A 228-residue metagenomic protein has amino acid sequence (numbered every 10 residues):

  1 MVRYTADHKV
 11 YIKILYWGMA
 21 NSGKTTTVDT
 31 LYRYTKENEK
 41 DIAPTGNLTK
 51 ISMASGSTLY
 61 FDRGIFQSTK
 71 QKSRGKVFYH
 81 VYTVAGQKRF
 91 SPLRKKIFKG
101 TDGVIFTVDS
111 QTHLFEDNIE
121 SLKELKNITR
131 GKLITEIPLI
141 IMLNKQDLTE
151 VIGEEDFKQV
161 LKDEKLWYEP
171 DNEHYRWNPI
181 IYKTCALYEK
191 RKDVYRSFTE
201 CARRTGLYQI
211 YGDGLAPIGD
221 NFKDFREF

Functional and structural regions predicted by a protein language model:
M1-I51: Conserved G1/Walker A P-loop phosphate-binding module
N21, Q87-K88, Q111-H113, K145-T149 (+1 more regions): Conserved nucleotide-binding/hydrolysis micro-motifs of P-loop NTPases
N38-L59, F66, K162-W177: Short mixed-charge
T45-R89: Switch I (G2) and immediately adjacent beta-strands of P-loop GTPase domains
H80-T83, I105-D109, I141-N144, T184: Conserved beta-strand segments of the P-loop GTPase G domain that flank and frequently precede/overlap
F90-H113: Inter-motif core of Ras-like GTPase G domains
S110-H174: Conserved C-terminal guanine-recognition region of P-loop GTPase G domains, centered on the G4
T149-G212: Canonical P-loop GTPase G-domain recognition
